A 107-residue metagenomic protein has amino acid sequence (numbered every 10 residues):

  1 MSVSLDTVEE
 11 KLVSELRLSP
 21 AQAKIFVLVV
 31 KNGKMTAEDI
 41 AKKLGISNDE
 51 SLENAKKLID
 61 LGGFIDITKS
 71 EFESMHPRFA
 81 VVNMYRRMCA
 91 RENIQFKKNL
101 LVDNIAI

Functional and structural regions predicted by a protein language model:
M1-E15: Short, Lys/Arg-enriched N-terminal segment that forms or immediately precedes the first helix of a structured domain
L12-Q22, T36, D66-C89: Short, cationic-aromatic polyanion-contact patches
Q22-V29: Short alpha-helical "packing" element that flanks the helix-turn-helix/winged-helix DNA-binding module
N32, L61-G62: Alpha-helix C-caps/helix-loop-beta hinges
E38-L44: A short acidic, leucine-rich amphipathic alpha-helix
G45-D60: Short amphipathic alpha-helical interaction segments
Y85-I107: Amphipathic alpha-helical dimerization/coiled-coil segments that flank or bridge DNA-binding/regulatory modules
